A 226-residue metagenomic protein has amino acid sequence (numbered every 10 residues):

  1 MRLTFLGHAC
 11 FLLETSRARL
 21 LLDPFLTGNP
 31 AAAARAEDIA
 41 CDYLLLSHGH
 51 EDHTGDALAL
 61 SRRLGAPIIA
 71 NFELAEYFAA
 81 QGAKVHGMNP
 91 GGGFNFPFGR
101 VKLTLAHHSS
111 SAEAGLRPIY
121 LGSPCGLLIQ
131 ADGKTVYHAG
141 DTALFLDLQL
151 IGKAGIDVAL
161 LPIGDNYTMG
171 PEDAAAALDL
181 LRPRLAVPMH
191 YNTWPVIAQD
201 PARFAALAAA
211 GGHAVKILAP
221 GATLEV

Functional and structural regions predicted by a protein language model:
M1-R19, L26-N29, R100-K102, R203-G211 (+1 more regions): Zn-dependent metallo-beta-lactamase
L12-H50, G55-R62, E73, S109-Y120 (+1 more regions): Pre-active-site segment of Zn-dependent metallo-hydrolases
L13-S16, F96-P97, I129-D132: Active-site beta-strand termini and strand-to-loop segments that position acidic
L21-P24, C41-G49, I69-F72, Y137-G140 (+3 more regions): Active-site neighborhood of phospho(di)ester-bond hydrolases with catalytic His/Asp-centered motifs
G28-N29, H50-G55, A75-F78, G92-N95 (+5 more regions): Active-site environment of divalent metal-dependent phosphoester hydrolases
G55-E113, P118: Glycine/small-residue-rich loop that forms an oxyanion/phosphate-binding "nest" at active or ligand-binding sites
P67, A79-G93, A175, D179-V226: Binuclear metal-ion centers of metallo-dependent hydrolases, dominated by the metallo-beta-lactamase
E113-D179: Active-site-proximal loop/helix segments of hydrolase catalytic cores
